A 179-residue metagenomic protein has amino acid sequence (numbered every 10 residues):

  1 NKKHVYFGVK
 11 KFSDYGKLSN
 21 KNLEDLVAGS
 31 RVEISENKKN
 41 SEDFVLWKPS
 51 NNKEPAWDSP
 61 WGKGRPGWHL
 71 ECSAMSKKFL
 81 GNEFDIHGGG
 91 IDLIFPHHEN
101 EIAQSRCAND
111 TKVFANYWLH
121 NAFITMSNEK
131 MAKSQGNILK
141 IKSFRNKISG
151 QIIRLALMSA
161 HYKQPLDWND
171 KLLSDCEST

Functional and structural regions predicted by a protein language model:
K2-S178: Alpha-helical recognition segments enriched in aromatics with Gly/Pro capping that present substrate-recognition
